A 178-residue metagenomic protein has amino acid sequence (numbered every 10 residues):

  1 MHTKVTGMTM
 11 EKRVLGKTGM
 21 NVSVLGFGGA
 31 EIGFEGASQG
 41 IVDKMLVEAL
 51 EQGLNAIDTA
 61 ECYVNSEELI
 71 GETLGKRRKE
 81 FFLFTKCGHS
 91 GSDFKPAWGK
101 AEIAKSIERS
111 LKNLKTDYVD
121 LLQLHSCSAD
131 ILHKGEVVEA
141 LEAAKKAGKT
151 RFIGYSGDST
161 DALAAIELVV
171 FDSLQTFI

Functional and structural regions predicted by a protein language model:
M1-F81, K146: N-terminal binding-site loop/beta-alpha segment at the start of enzyme catalytic domains that lines or forms
V14, V22-G26, N55-A56, E80-F84 (+3 more regions): Structural preference for beta-strand elements that scaffold enzyme active sites
E31, S90-P96: A short acidic, helix-capping loop that chelates divalent metal ions and anchors anionic groups
G36, E51, K95-I178: Glycine/proline-rich, positively charged, aromatic-decorated active-site loop/lid region on the catalytic face
Y63, S90, H125: Active-site beta-alpha loop architecture of Rossmann-like, nucleotide-cofactor-dependent enzymes
L74-T85, K134-A144: Short, electropositive alpha-helical surface patch
K86-C87, D158: Fold-independent oxyanion-binding glycine-rich loops and adjacent beta-strand/coil segments at enzyme active sites
C87-H89, F177: Active-site PLP-lysine loop of aminotransferase-like
